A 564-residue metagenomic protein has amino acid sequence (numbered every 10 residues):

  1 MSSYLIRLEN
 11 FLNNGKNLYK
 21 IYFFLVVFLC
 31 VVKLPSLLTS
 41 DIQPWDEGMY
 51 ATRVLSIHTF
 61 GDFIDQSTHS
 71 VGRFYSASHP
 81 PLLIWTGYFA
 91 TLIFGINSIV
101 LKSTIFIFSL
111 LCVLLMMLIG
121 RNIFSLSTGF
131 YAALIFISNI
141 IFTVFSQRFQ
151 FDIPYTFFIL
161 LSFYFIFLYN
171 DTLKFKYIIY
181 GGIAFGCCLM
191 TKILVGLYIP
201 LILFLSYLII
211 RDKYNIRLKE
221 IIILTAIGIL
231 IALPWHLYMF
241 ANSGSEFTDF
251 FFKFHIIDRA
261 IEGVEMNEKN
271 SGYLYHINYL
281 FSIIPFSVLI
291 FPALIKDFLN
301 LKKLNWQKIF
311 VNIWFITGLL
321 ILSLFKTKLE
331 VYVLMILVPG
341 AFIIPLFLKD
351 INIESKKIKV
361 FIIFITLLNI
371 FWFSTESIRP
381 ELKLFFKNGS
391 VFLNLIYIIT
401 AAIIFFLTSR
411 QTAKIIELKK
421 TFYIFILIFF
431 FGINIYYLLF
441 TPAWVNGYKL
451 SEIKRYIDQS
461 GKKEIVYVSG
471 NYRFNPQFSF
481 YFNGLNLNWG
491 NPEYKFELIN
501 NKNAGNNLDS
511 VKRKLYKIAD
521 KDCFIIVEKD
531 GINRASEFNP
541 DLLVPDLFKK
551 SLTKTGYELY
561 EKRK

Functional and structural regions predicted by a protein language model:
Y19-K20, M116-S138: Transmembrane-helix signature of polytopic, membrane-embedded enzymes that assemble or transfer cell-envelope glycans
V32-S36, Y50-Y75, L82, D258 (+1 more regions): Extracytosolic helix-loop segments that constitute the early lumenal/periplasmic catalytic or substrate-binding loops
Y50-S56, C187, G196-E330, P339 (+2 more regions): Transmembrane-lumen/periplasm boundary regions of multi-pass, lipid-linked membrane glycan transferases
P81-W85, F94-L111, F149, Y275: Loop-to-helix entry region of an early transmembrane alpha helix in multi-pass inner-membrane enzymes
S103-I123, L161: Transmembrane-helix motifs of polytopic, lipid-linked glycan transferases
R121-S127, S162-Y180, C188, L348-N352: Membrane-interface transmembrane helices that cradle and orient dolichyl/undecaprenyl
I141-Y155: Short acidic/glycine- and proline-prone juxtamembrane loop motifs at membrane-interface regions of multi-pass membrane
F405, Y423-L542, K549-K562: Short periplasmic/luminal acceptor-recognition loop of GT-C membrane glycosyltransferases, typified by
